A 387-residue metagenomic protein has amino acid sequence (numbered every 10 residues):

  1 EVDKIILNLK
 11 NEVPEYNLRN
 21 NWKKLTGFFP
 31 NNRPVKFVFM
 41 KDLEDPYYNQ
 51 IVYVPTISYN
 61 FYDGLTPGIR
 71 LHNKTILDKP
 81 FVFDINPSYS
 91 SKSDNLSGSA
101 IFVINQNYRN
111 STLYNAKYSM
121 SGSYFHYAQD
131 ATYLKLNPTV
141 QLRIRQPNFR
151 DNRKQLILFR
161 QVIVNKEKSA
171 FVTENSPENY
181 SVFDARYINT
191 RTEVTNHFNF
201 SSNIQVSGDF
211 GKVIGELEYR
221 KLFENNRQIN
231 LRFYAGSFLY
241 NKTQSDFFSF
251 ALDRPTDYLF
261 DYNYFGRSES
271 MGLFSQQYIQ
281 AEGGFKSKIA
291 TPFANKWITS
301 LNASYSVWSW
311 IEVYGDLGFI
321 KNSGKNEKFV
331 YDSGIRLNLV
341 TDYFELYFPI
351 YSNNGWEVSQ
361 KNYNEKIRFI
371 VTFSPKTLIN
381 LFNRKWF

Functional and structural regions predicted by a protein language model:
E1, L7-T112, R143, R150-D151 (+2 more regions): Outer-membrane beta-barrel initiation region
N49, D63-P67, D94-G98, Y114 (+9 more regions): Residues that define the transmembrane beta-barrel architecture of outer-membrane proteins
N49-F61, P67-T75, P80-S91, Y114-A128 (+9 more regions): Transmembrane beta-strand segments that form the barrel wall of outer-membrane beta-barrel proteins
N73-T75, I104-Q106, Y124, L142-Q146 (+7 more regions): Residue-level signature of outer-membrane beta-barrel architecture
L96-I157: Outer-membrane beta-barrel channel domains
S97, N152, N241-A251, K325-E327 (+1 more regions): Outer-membrane beta-barrel and related beta-rich outer-membrane complex signature in Gram-negative bacteria
K117-A128, Q141, F183-Y305, F387: C-terminal outer-membrane beta-barrel translocator/porin domains of Gram-negative envelope proteins and their
L337-D342, N364-F387: Outer-membrane beta-barrel "beta-signal"
